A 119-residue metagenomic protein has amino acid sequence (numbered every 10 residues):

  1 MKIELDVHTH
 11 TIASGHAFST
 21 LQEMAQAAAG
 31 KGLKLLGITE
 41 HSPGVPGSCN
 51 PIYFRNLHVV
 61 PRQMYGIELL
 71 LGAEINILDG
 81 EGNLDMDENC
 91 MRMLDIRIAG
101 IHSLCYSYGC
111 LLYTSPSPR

Functional and structural regions predicted by a protein language model:
M1-D79, D85: An N-terminally biased module of ancient metal coordination in phosphate/nucleic-acid-related enzymes
Q63, M93-L94: Structured helix-beta-strand junction loops
D79-C90, G109-L112: Distinct, well-ordered alpha-helical segments
D95-I101: Non-cysteine beta-strand/loop elements that form the S-adenosyl-L-methionine
Y106: Short glycine-rich, flexible loops that bind phosphorylated cofactors or substrates
Y113-R119: Conserved small/polar residues in nucleotide/adenosyl-binding loops
